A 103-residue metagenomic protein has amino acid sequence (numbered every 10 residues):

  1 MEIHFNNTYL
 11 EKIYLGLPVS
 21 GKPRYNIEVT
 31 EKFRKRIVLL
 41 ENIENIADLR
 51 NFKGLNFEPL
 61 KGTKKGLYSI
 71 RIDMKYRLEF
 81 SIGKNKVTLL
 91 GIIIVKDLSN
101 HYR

Functional and structural regions predicted by a protein language model:
M1, N45-D48, N56, I94 (+1 more regions): Glycine-rich, flexible loop/turn motifs
M1-I37: Arg/Lys-rich, positively charged N-terminal/basic patches that mediate binding to nucleic acids
E2, Y25, L49-F52, L90: Short, surface-exposed helix-loop/turn micro-motifs enriched in polar/charged residues
N6, V29, F33-R36, N56 (+3 more regions): Amphipathic alpha-helical interface surfaces
L40: Conserved phosphate-interacting/catalytic interface
E44-Y68: A short, surface-exposed loop/turn module that caps and links secondary-structure elements
L67-R103: Enriched for short, Lys/Arg-rich terminal
